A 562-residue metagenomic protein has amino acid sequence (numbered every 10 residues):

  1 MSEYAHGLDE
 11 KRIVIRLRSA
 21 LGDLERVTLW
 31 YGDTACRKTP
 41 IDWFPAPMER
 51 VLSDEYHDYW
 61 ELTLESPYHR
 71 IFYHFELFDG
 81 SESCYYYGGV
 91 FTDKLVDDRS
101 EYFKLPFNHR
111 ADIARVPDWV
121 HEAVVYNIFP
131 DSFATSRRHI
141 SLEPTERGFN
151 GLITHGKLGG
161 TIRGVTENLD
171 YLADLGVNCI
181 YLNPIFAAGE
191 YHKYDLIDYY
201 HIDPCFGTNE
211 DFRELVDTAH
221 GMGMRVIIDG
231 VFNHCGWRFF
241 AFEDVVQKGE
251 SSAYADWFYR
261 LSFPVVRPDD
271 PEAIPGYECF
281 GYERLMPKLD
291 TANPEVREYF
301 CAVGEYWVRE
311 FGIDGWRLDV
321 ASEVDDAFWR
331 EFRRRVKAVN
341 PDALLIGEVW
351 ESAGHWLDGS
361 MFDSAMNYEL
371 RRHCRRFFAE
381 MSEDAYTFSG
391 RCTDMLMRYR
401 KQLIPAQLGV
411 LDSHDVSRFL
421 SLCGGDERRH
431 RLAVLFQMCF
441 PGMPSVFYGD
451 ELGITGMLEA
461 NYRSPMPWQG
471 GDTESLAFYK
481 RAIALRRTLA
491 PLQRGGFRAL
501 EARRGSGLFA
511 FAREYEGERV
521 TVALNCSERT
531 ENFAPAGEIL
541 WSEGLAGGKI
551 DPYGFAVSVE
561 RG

Functional and structural regions predicted by a protein language model:
M1-D23, K94-D118: Non-catalytic, glycine-rich low-complexity segments
S2-Y4, V14-R18, L500-P535: Carbohydrate-binding surface patches
A20-H69, E76-K94: Aromatic-rich carbohydrate-binding modules that target alpha-glucans
A123-V125, F129-N178, I185-E310, F332 (+2 more regions): Substrate-binding/active-site clefts of carbohydrate-active enzymes
V124-Y126, I180-L182, V226-I228, W316 (+4 more regions): Hydrophobic faces of well-ordered beta-strands that scaffold small-molecule active sites in alpha/beta enzyme cores
D131, D358-S360, S364, L408-D412 (+2 more regions): Aromatic/acidic polysaccharide-binding cleft in carbohydrate-active enzymes
V216-M224, H234, F239-G249, R309 (+3 more regions): Active-site-proximal helices and loops of the catalytic beta/alpha 8
A546-G562: C-terminal beta-strand-rich structural cap/linker in extracellular carbohydrate-active enzymes
